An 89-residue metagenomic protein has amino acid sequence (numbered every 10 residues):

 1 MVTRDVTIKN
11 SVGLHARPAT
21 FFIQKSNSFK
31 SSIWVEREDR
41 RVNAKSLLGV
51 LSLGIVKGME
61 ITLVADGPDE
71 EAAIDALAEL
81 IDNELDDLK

Functional and structural regions predicted by a protein language model:
M1-D5, E60: Intrinsic-disorder/low-complexity, polar/charged segments enriched in Ser/Thr/Lys/Arg/Asp/Glu/Gln
T7-L48, S52-K57: Compact, glycine-rich, soluble single-domain proteins
V56-K89: C-terminal structural segments of small proteins and small subunits
